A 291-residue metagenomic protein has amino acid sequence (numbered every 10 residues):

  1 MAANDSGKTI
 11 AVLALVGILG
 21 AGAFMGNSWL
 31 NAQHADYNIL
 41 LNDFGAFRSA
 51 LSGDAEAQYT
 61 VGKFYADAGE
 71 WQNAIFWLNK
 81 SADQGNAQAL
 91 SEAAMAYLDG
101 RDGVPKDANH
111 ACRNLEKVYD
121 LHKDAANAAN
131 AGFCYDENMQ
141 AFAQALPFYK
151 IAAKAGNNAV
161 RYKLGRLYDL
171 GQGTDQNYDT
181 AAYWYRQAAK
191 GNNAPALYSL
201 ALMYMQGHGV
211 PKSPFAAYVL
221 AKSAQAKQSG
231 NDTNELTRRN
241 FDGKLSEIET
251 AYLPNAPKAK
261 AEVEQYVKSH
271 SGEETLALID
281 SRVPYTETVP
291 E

Functional and structural regions predicted by a protein language model:
A2-A14: N-terminal Sec-pathway targeting helices
L19-D67, E291: N-terminal leader/linker segments that initiate helical-solenoid repeat arrays
A35-D43, A68-W77, V104-N114, M139-F148 (+2 more regions): Structural signature of tandem alpha-helical TPR/SEL1-like repeats, specifically the intra-repeat loop/turn
F47-S49, K80-S81, K117-V118, I151-A152 (+2 more regions): Canonical positions in the second alpha-helix
S52-D54, Q84-A87, G100-R101, L121-A125 (+9 more regions): Short helix-capping/linker turns of helical repeat alpha-solenoids
T60-D67, E92-D99, A128-N138, R161-L170 (+3 more regions): Hydrophobic face of amphipathic alpha-helices that form TPR/SEL1-like repeat modules and related alpha-solenoid
P211-T233, A261-K268: TPR/TPR-like (Sel1-like) alpha-helical repeat modules
D232-E291: Terminal, low-structured helical/coil segments at or just beyond the last alpha-helical repeat
